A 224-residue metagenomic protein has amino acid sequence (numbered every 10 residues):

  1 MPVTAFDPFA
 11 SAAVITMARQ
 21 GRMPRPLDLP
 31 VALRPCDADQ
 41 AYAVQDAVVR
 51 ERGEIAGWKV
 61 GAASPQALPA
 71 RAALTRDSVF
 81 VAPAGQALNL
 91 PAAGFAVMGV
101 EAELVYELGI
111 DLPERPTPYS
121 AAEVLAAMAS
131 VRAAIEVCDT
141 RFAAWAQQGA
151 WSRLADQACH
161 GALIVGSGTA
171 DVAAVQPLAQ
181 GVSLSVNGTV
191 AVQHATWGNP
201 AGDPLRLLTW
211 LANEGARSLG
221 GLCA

Functional and structural regions predicted by a protein language model:
P2, F6-T209: Catalytic-core "active-site belt" of small-molecule-metabolizing enzymes, emphasizing His/Asp/Glu-rich regions
P204-A224: A conserved acidic, glycine/proline-rich C-terminal tail/linker
